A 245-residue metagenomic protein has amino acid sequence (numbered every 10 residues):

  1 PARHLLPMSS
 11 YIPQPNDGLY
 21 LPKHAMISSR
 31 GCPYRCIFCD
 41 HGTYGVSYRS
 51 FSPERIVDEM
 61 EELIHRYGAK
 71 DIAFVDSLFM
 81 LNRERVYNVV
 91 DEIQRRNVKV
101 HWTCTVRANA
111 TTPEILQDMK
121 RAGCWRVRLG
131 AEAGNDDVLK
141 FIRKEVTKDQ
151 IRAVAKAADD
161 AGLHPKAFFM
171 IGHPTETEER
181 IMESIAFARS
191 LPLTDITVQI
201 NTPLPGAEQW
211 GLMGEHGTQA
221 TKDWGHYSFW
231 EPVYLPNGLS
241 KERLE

Functional and structural regions predicted by a protein language model:
R3-F168, A186: Radical SAM [4Fe-4S] cluster-binding motif and immediate context
H4-L21, H164, E179-E245: C-terminal accessory regions of radical SAM enzymes
R35, L81-R83, T177, L204-A207: Short catalytic/ligand-binding loop motif for oxyanion handling, primarily in non-cytosolic enzymes, centered on
F38, T175-E176, L191: Short, charged N-terminal helix-start/capping segments
R107, G134-R143, A155-R180, Q199-P205 (+1 more regions): Conserved strand-turn element in the central/C-terminal portion of the radical SAM core barrel that lines
